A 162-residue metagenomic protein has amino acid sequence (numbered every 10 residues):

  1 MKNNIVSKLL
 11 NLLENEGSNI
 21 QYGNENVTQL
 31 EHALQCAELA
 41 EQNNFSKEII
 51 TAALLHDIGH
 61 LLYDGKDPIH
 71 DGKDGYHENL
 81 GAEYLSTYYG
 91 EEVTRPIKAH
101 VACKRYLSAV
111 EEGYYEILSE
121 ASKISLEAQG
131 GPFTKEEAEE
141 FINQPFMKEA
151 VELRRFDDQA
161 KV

Functional and structural regions predicted by a protein language model:
M1-V162: Metal-dependent phosphohydrolase cores
